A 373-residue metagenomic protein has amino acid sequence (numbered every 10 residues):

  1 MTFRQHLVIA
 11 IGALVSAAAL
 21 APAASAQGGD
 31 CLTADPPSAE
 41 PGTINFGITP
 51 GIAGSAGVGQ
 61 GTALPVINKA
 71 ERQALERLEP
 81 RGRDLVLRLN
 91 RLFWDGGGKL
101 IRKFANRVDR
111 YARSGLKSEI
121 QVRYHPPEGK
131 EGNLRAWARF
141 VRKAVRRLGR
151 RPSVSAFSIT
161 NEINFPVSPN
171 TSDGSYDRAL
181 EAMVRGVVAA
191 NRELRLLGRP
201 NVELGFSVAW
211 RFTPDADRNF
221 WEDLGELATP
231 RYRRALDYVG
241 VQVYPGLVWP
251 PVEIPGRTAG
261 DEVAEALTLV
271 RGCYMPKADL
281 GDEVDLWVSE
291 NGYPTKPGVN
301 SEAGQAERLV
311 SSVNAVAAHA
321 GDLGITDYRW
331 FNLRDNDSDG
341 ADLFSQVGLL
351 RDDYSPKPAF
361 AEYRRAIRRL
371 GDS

Functional and structural regions predicted by a protein language model:
M1-I11: Bacterial N-terminal signal peptides that target proteins for export
I9-A19: Bacterial N-terminal signal peptides
G29-I159, N164-N170, G205, A209-R211 (+2 more regions): N-terminal substrate-binding region of glycoside hydrolase catalytic domains
L32, P36, G59-L78, I163-N164 (+2 more regions): Aromatic-rich peripheral "rim/lid" segments of glycoside hydrolase catalytic domains that contact and position glycan
R72, T229, Y238-G298, A318: Glycoside hydrolase catalytic-domain groove-lining segments
R107-A112, L116-S118, K130-I159, S175-L194 (+2 more regions): An active-site-proximal structural segment forming one wall of the substrate-binding cleft that immediately precedes
M183-W221, P276-K296, L323-D335: Aromatic-lined carbohydrate-recognition surfaces of secreted/lumenal glycan-active proteins
A209-G240, R334-D342: Substrate-binding cleft/loops of secretory-pathway carbohydrate-active enzymes
